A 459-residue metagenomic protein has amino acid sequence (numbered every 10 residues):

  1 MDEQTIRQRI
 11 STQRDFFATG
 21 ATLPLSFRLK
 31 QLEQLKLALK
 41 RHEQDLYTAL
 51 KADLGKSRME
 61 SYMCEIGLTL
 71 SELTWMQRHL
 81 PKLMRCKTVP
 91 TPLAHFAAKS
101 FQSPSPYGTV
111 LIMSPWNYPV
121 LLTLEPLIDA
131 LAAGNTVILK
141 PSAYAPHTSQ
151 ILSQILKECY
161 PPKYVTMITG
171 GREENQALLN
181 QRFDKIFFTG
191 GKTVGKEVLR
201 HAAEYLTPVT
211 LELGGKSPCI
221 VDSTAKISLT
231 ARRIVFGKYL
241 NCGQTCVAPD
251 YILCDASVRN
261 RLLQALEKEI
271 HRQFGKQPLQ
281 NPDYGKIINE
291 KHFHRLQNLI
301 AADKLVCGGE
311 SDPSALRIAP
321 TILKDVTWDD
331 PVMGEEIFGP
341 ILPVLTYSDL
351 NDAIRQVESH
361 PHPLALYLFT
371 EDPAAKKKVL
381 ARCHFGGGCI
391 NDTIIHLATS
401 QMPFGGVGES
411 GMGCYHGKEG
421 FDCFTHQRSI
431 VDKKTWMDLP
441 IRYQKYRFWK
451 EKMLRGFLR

Functional and structural regions predicted by a protein language model:
M1-F101: N-terminal Rossmann-like NAD(P)+-binding subdomain of aldehyde/semialdehyde dehydrogenases
E3-I6, L25, E43, I227 (+3 more regions): Residues at or immediately preceding the N-termini of alpha-helices
F17, A21, K36-L39, E43 (+13 more regions): Structural signal for hydrophobic packing residues in well-ordered secondary-structure cores of soluble enzyme domains
L23-P24, I220, R317-R459: Conserved C-terminal structural/oligomerization subdomain of aldehyde/semialdehyde dehydrogenase
R28, L73, G134, V165 (+7 more regions): Residue-level signal for inorganic ion chemistry
L93-L229, E267: Rossmann-like NAD(P) dinucleotide-binding subdomain of oxidoreductase/dehydrogenase enzymes
Y160, T193-W328, I390, F457-L458: ALDH superfamily catalytic-core signature
